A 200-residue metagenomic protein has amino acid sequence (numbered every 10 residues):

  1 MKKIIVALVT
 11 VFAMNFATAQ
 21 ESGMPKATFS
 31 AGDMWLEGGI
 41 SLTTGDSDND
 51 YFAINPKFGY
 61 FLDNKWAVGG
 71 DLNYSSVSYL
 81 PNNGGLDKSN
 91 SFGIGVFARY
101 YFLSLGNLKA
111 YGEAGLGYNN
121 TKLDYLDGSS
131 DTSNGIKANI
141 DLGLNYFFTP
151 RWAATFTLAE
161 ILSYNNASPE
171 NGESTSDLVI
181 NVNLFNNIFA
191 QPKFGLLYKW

Functional and structural regions predicted by a protein language model:
M1-S30: Cleavable N-terminal export/targeting peptides
Q20-D71, F189-W200: Short glycine/proline- and aromatic-enriched beta-strand/turn motifs that initiate or cap beta-hairpins
G32-M34, D50-I54, K88-I94, L108 (+2 more regions): Residues that define the transmembrane beta-barrel architecture of outer-membrane proteins
M34-G38, V68-G70, I94, A110-A114 (+3 more regions): Transmembrane beta-strands of outer-membrane beta-barrel proteins
I40-D46, Y74-S78, F102, L116-K122 (+3 more regions): Transmembrane beta-strands of outer-membrane beta-barrel pores
T44-L105: Glycine- and aromatic-enriched membrane insertion/assembly motifs of diderm outer-membrane and organelle channel
K65-V68, G106-L108, Y146, R151-A154: Repeated loop/turn-to-beta-strand initiation elements of outer-membrane beta-barrel proteins
S75-P81, F148-W200: Predominantly the C-terminal beta-signal and adjacent terminal strand-loop region of outer-membrane beta-barrel
